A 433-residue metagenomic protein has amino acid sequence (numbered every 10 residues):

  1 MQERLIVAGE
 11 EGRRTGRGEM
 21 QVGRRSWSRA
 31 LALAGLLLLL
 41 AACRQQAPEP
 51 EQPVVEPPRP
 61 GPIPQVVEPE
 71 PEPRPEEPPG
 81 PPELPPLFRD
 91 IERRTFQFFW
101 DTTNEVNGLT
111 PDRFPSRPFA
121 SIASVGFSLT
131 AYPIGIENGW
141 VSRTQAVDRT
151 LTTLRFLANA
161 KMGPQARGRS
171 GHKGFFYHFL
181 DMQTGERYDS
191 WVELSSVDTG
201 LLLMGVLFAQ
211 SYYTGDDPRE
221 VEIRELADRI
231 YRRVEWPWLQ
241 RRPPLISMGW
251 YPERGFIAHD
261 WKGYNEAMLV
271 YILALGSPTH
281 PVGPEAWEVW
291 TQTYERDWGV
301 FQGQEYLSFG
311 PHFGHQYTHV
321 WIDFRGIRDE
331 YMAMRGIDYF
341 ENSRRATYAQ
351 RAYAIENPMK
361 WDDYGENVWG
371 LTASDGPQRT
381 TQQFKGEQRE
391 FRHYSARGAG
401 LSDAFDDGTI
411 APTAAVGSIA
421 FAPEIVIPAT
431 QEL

Functional and structural regions predicted by a protein language model:
M1-Q2, T15-R17, E49-P50, G61-P62: Compositionally biased, low-complexity intrinsically disordered regions
E3-G12, V55: Ser/Thr/Pro/Gly-rich low-complexity, intrinsically disordered segments
E11-A32: Bacterial N-terminal signal peptides that target proteins for export
L40-A42: C-terminal motif of bacterial Sec signal peptides marking the signal peptidase cleavage site
R44-Q46: Bacterial signal peptide processing site
E49-P81: Post-signal peptide N-terminal segment of mature Sec-exported envelope proteins
P73-L433: Ser/Thr/Asn(+Pro)-rich, low-complexity disordered segments
